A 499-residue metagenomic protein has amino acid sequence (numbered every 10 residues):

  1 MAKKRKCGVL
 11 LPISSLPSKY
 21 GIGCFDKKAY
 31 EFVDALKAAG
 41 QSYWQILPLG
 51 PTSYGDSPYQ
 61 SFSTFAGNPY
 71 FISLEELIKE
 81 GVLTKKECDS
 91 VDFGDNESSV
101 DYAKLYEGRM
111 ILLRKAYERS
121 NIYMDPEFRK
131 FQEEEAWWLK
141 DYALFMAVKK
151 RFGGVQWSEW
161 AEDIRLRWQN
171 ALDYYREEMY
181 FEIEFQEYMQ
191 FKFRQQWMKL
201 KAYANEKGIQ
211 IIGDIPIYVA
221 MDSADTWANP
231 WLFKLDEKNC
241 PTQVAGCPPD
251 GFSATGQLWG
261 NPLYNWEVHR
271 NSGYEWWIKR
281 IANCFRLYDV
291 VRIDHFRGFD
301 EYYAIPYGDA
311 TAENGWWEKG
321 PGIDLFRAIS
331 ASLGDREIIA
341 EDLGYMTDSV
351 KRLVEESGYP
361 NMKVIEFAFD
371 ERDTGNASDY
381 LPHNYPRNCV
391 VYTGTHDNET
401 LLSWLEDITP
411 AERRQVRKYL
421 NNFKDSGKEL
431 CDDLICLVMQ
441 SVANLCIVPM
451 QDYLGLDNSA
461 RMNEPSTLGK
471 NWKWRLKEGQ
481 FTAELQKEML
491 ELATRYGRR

Functional and structural regions predicted by a protein language model:
M1-G40: Mature N-terminal, pre-catalytic/accessory segment of carbohydrate-active enzymes
A2, P12, S18, D56-F191 (+4 more regions): Alpha-amylase-like alpha-glycosidases and glucanotransferases acting on alpha-linked glucans and related
K27-D34, Q195-Y203, W277-K279, G375 (+1 more regions): Short alpha-helical segments and helix-capping/turn motifs at coil-helix boundaries
K27-T52, L287-Y288, V438: Catalytic domains of carbohydrate-active enzymes, especially glycoside hydrolases
K37, W197-N205, S330, V354-E355: Surface-exposed amphipathic alpha-helices with a cationic face
A38, I164, A171, W474 (+2 more regions): Domain-scale activation on soluble regions of proteins
L47, Q210-I212, P216, V290 (+1 more regions): Outer-envelope exported proteins of Gram-negative bacteria
Q186, Q190-V219: Conserved, well-ordered alpha-helix/loop/beta-strand core segments that scaffold catalytic motifs
